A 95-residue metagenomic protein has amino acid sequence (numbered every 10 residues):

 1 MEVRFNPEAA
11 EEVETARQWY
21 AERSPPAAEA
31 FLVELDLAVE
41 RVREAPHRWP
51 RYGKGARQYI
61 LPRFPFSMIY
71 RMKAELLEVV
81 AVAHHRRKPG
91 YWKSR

Functional and structural regions predicted by a protein language model:
E2-Q58, K73-L76, W92-R95: Basic, Lys/Arg-enriched alpha-helical interface segments
I60-R63: A short catalytic or substrate-binding loop motif that flags glycine-/basic-rich loops and adjacent residues that bind
S67, R71-R95: Enriched for short, Lys/Arg-rich terminal
